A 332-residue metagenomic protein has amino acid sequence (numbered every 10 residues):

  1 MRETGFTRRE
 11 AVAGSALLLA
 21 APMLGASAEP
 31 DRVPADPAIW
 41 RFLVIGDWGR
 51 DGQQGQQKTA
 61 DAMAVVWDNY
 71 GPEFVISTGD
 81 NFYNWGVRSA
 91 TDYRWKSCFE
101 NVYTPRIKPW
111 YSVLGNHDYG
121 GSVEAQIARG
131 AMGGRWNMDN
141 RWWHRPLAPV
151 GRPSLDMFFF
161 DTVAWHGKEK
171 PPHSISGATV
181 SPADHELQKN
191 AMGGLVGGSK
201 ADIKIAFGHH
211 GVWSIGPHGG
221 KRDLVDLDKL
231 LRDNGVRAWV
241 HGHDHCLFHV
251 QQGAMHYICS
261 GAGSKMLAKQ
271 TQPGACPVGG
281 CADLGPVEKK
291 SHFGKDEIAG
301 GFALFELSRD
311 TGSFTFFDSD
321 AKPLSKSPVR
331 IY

Functional and structural regions predicted by a protein language model:
M1-L19: N-terminal secretory signal peptides and thylakoid transit peptides that target proteins across membranes
S27-Y93, P182, S214: N-terminal active-site segment of His-dependent metallophosphoesterases
P34-D36, Y83-K204, P217-A238, D244-S308: Extended active-site neighborhood of metal-dependent phosphoesterases/phosphodiesterases
F42-V44, V75-S77, S112, A206 (+1 more regions): Residue-level marker for buried hydrophobic side chains located in beta-strands that build the well-ordered beta-sheet
G46-D47, G79-D80, F160, G208 (+1 more regions): Active-site flanking residues adjacent to catalytic metal/cofactor-binding acidic residues
G312-F314: Hydrophobic residues embedded in beta-strands of well-ordered beta-sheets
A321-P323: Residue-level signal for glycine
